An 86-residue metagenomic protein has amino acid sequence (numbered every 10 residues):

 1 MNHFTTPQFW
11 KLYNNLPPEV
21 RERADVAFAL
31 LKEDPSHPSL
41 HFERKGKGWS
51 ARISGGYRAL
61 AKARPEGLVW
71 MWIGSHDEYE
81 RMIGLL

Functional and structural regions predicted by a protein language model:
M1-V26: Arg/Lys-rich, positively charged N-terminal/basic patches that mediate binding to nucleic acids
N2-F4, G56-L86: Enriched for short, Lys/Arg-rich terminal
H3, D25, S36-S39, I73: Non-catalytic, surface-exposed connector residues within folded enzymatic/regulatory domains
P18-V20, W49, G55, E78: Short alpha-helical segments used as structural interaction elements across diverse proteins
A27-I53: A short, surface-exposed loop/turn module that caps and links secondary-structure elements
